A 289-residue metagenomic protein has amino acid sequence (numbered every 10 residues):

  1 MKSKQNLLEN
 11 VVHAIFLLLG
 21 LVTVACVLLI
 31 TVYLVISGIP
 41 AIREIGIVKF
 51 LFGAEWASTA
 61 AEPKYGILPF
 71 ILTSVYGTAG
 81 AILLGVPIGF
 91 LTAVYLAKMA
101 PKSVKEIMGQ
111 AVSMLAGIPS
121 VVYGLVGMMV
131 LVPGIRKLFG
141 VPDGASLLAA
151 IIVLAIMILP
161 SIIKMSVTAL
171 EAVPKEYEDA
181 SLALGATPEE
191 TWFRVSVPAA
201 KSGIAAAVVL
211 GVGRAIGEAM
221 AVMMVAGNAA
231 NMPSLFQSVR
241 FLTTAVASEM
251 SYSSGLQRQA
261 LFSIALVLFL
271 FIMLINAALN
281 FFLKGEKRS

Functional and structural regions predicted by a protein language model:
M1-G20, L279-S289: Transmembrane alpha-helical segments of polytopic membrane transport and secretion proteins
H13, I88-G127, S289: Cytoplasmic-entry segments and transmembrane alpha-helices of multi-pass inner-membrane transporters
I67-Y95: Transmembrane alpha-helix signature in integral membrane proteins
S113-A155: Generic hydrophobic transmembrane alpha-helix motif, especially the helices
P119, L184-G185, P198: Glycine/proline-centered hinge or cleavage motifs at structural transition points of membrane proteins
M165-S166, P188-M223: Transmembrane alpha-helices
V167-E171, K175, L182, S251-S289: C-terminal transmembrane helix and the adjacent membrane-cytosol boundary/short C-terminal tail of inner/organellar
V222-F269: Interhelical loop and adjacent transmembrane-helix boundary motif in polytopic membrane transport permeases
